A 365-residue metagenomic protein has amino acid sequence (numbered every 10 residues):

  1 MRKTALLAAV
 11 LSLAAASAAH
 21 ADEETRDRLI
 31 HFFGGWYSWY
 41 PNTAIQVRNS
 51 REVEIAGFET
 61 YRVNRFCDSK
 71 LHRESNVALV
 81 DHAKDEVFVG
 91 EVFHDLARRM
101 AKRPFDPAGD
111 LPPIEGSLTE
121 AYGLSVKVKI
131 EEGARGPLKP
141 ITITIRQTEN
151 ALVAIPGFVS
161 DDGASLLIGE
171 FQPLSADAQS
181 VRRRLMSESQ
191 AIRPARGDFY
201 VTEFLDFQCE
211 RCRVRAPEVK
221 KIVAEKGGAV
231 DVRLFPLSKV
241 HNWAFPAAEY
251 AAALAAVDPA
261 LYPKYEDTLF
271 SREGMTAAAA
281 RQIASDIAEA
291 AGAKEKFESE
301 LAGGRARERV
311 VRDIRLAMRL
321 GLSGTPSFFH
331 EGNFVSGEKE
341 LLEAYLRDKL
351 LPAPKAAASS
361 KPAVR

Functional and structural regions predicted by a protein language model:
M1-L7: Bacterial N-terminal signal peptides that target proteins for export
A8-A15: Bacterial N-terminal signal peptides
A16-A21: Sec/Tat signal peptide C-region and signal peptidase I cleavage site
D22, R26-D95, M100-K102, I114-I168 (+1 more regions): C-terminal cap of thioredoxin/glutaredoxin-like
T25, L29, D110, I114 (+9 more regions): Stable alpha-helical elements in mature extracytoplasmic
R62, D68, Y200-E289, M318-S323 (+1 more regions): Structural alpha/beta surface segment adjacent to cysteine/selenocysteine redox centers across thiol/disulfide enzymes
P173-A176: Thiolate-centered catalytic microenvironments shared by cysteine-dependent enzyme domains
R183-F199, A224: A short beta-strand-turn-helix
